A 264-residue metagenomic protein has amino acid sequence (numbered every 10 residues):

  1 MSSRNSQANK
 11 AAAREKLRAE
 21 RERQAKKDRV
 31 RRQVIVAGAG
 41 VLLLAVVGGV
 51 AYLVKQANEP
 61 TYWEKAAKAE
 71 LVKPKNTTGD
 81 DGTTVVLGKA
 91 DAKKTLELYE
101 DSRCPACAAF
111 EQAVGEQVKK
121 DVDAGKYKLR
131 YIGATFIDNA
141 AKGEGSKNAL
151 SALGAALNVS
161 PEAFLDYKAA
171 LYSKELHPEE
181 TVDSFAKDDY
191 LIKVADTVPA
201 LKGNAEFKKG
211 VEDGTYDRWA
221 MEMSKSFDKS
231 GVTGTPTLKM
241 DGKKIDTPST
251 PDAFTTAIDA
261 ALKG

Functional and structural regions predicted by a protein language model:
S2-V36, G49-P60, V194-G264: C-terminal cap of thioredoxin/glutaredoxin-like
G40-G48: Core hydrophobic alpha-helical transmembrane segments of single-pass membrane proteins
A57-D123, G133: Extracytoplasmic low-complexity, Pro/Thr/Ser/Ala/Gly-rich segments that lie immediately after a secretion/anchoring
T77, Y172-F185, V211-R218, A253-I258: Short secondary-structure transition/capping segments
A90, D123-A124, V159, S230-T233: Extracellular/periplasmic catalytic domains that process cell-envelope and extracellular macromolecules
K93-T95, G125-K128, E162-L165, K202-G203 (+1 more regions): Loop/turn elements at helix/coil->beta-strand transitions in domains of secreted/extracellular proteins
S102, A108-S184, D188: Structural alpha/beta surface segment adjacent to cysteine/selenocysteine redox centers across thiol/disulfide enzymes
